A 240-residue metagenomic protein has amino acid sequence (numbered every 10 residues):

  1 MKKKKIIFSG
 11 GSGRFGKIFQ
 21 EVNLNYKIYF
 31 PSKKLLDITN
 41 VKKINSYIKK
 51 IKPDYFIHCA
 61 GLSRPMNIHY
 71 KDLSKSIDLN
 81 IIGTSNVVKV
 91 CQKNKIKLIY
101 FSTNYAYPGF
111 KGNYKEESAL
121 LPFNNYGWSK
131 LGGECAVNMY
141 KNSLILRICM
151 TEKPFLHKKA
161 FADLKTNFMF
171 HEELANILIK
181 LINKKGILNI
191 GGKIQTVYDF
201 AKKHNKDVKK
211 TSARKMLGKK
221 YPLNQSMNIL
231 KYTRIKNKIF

Functional and structural regions predicted by a protein language model:
K3-N25: N-terminal Rossmann NAD(P)H-binding glycine-rich loop of SDR-like oxidoreductase domains
L24-Y47: Adenosine-cofactor binding site in Rossmann-like domains, unifying the SAM/SAH pocket of S-adenosylmethionine-dependent
V41-L79: NAD(P)H-binding glycine-rich loop region in Rossmannoid oxidoreductase-like domains and their noncatalytic homologs
L62-S74, T103-F123: Active-site "gating" loop of Rossmann-like NAD(P)-dependent oxidoreductase/epimerase domains
Y70-I99: NAD(P)-cofactor binding segment of oxidoreductase domains
L121-C149: Active-site Tyr-X1-5-Lys
I148, F155-N183: Substrate-positioning beta->alpha
I177, L181-N224: Mid/C-terminal beta-alpha module of Rossmann-like enzyme folds, strongest in SDR-family dehydrogenases/epimerases
